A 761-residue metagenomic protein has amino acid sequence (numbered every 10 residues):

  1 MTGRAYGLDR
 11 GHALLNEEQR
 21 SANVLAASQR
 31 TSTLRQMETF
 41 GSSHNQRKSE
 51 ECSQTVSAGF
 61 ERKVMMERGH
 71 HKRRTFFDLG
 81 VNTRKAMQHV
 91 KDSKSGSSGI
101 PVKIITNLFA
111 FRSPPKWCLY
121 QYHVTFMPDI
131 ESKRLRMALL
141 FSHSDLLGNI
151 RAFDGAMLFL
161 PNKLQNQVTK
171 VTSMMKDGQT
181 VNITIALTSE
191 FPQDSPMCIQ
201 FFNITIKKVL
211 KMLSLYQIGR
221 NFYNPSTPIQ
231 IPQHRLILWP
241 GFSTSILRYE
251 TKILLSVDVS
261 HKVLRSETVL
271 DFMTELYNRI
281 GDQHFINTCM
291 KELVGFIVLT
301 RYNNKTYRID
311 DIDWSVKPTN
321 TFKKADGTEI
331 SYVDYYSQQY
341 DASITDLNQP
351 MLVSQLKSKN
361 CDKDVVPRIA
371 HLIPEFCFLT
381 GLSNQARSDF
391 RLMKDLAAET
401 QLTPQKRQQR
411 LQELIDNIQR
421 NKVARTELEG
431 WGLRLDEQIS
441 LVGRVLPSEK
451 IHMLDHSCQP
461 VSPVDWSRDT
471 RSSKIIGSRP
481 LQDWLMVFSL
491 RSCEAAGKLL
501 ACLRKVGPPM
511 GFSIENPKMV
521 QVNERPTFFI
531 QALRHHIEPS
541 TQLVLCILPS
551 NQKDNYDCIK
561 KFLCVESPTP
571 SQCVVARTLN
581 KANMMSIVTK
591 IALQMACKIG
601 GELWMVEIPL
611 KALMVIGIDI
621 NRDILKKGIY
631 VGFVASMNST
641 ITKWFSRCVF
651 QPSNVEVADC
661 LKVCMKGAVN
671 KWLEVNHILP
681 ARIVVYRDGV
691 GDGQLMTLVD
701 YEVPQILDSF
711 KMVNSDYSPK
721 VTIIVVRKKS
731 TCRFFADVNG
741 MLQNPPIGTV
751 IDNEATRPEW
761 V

Functional and structural regions predicted by a protein language model:
T2-V761: Long, low-complexity, intrinsically disordered terminal regions
